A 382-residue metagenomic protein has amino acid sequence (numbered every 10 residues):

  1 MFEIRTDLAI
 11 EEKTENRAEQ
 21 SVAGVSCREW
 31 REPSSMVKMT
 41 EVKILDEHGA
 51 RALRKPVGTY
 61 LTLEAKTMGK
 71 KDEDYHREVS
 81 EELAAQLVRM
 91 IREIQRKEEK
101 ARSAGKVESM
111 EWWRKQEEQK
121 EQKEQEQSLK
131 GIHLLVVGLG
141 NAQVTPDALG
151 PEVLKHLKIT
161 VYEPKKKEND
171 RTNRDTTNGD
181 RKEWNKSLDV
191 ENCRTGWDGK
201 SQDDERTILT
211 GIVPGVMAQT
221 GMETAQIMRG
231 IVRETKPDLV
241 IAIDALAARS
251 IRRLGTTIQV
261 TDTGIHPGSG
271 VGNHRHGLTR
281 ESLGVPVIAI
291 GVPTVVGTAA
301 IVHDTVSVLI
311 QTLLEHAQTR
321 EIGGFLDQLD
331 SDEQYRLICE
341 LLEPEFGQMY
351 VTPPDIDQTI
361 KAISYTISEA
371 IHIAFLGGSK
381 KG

Functional and structural regions predicted by a protein language model:
M1-V57, K70: N-terminal amphipathic/basic leader segments beginning at the initiator methionine
T14-R17, Q95-G131, P164-D204: Intrinsically disordered, low-complexity terminal tails and inter-domain linkers enriched for S/T/G/P/D/E
E47-Q95, A101: An N-terminal, well-structured beta->alpha segment
T62-K66, H133-V144, G211-G215: Short glycine-rich or small-residue beta-strand-to-loop segments that form or flank ligand, phosphate, metal/Fe-S
D74-E98, E126-K166: N-terminal active-site beta-alpha-beta segment that forms phosphate/nucleotide-binding and substrate-recognition loops
L149-D170, G196-A218: Anionic-ligand anchoring segments at beta-strand to alpha-helix junctions in alpha/beta enzyme folds, i.e., glycine
L209-V240, A245: Catalytic-core regions of hydrolytic enzymes
I212-V213, A242-G382: A structural signal for small-residue-enriched, beta-sheet-centric alpha/beta enzyme cores and oligomeric scaffold folds
